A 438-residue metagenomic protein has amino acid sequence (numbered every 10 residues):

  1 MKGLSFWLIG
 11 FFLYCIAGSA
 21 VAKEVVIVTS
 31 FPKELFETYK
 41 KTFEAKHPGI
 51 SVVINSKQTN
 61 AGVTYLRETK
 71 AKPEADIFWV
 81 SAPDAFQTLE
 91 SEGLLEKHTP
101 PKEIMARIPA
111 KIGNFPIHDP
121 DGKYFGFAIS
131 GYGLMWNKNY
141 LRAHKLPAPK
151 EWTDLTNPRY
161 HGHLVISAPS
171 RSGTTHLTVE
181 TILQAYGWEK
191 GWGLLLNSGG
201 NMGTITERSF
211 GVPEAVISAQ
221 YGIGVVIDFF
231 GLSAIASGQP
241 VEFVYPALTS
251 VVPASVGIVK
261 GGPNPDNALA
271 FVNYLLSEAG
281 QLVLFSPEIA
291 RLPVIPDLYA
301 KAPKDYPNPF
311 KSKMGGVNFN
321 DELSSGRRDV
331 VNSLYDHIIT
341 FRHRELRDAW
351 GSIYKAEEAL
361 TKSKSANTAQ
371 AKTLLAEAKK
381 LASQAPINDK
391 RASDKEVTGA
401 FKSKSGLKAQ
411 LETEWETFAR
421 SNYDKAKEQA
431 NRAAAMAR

Functional and structural regions predicted by a protein language model:
K23-T88, P213: Early extracytoplasmic/lumenal segment of secretory-pathway proteins
E34-E37, E74-T206, F210-I217: Extracytoplasmic ligand-binding site segments that recognize negatively charged/polar headgroups
P73-V80, I205, G222-D228, E242-V244: Paired acidic/hydrophobic, glycine-rich loop segments that form the ligand-binding mouth/hinge of periplasmic-binding
D84-T88, I217, G222-P240: A ligand-binding cleft/hinge motif common to bilobed small-molecule-binding domains
M135-Y140, V252-P265, V283-L284: A bilobed periplasmic-binding-protein/Venus flytrap-type ligand-binding module shared by bacterial periplasmic
H163-S167, Y274-P296: Periplasmic-binding protein-like
L194-G199, I205, A236-G262, A300: Periplasmic-binding protein-like
Y354-R438: C-terminal non-catalytic accessory extensions
